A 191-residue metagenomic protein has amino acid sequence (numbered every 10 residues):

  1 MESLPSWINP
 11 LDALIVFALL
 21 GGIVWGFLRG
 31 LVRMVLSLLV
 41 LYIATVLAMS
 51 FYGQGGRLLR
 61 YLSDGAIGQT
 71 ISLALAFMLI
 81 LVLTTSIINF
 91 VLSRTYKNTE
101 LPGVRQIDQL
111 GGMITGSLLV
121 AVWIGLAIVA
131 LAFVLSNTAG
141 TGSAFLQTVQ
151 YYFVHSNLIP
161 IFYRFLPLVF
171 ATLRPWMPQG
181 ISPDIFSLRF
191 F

Functional and structural regions predicted by a protein language model:
M1-I15, G53, R57, L62-L79 (+2 more regions): - Replace "multi-pass integral membrane proteins" with "integral membrane proteins
A13-R29: N-terminal signal-anchor/start-transfer transmembrane helix
A18, G22, V46, S50-Q54 (+3 more regions): Transmembrane alpha-helix boundary/anchor motif
G22, V32, L38-I67: Hydrophobic alpha-helical segments
W25, R29-L38, T95-D108: Amphipathic, cytosolic membrane-interfacial segments at TM-TM junctions
R29, R33, M49, G53-R57 (+3 more regions): Short helix-terminus and kink motifs of transmembrane alpha helices, predominantly at the cytoplasmic interface
T70-T99: Ordered, amphipathic secondary-structure segments that act as subunit-interaction surfaces in large macromolecular
L92-R105, G140-S143, T148: Juxtamembrane helix-loop transition segments at the membrane interface in multi-pass membrane proteins
